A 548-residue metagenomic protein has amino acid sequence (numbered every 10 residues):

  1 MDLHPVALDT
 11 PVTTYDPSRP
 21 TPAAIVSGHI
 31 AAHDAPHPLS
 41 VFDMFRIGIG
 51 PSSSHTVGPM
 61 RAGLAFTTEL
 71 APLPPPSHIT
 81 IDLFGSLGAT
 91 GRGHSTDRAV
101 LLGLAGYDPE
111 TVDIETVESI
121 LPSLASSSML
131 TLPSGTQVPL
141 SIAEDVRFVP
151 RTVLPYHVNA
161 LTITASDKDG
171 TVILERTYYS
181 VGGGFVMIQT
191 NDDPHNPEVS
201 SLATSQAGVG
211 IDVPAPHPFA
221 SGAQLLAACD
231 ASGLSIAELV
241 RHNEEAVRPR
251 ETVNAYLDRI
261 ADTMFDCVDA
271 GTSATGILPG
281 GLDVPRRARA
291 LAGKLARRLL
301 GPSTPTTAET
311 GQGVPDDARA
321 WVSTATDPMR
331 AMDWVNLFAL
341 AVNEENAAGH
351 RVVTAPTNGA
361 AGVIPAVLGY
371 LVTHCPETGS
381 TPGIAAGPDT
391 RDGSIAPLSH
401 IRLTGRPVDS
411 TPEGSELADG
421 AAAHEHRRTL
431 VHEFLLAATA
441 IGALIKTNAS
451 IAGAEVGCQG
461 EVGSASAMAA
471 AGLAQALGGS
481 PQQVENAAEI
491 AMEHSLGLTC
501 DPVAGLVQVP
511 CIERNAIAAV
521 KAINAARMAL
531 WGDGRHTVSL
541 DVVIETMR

Functional and structural regions predicted by a protein language model:
D2-R19, I30-F42, V57-M60, A65 (+5 more regions): Structured, active/binding-site neighborhoods that engage oxygen-rich ligands
L8-S27, T304-D316, E377-E425: Intrinsically disordered, low-complexity terminal tails and inter-domain linkers enriched for S/T/G/P/D/E
F45-A65, G349-V367, C458-A467: Conserved phosphate/anionic-ligand binding catalytic regions in large, soluble enzymes, centered on
S54-E69, P365-E377, H424, A471-G478: Alpha-helical support elements that line or immediately flank enzyme active sites and cofactor-binding pockets
R61, L337, A341, G362-V372 (+5 more regions): Contiguous, well-ordered alpha-helical segments that form the cores/surfaces of helical PPI scaffolds
L83, A471-R548: Functionally critical mobile loop/hinge segments
P109-W321, W334: C-terminal regulatory domains involved in ligand/effector binding and gene-expression control
E251-G379, G420-G453, G457: Accessory "access/gating" subregions that flank catalytic or transport cores
